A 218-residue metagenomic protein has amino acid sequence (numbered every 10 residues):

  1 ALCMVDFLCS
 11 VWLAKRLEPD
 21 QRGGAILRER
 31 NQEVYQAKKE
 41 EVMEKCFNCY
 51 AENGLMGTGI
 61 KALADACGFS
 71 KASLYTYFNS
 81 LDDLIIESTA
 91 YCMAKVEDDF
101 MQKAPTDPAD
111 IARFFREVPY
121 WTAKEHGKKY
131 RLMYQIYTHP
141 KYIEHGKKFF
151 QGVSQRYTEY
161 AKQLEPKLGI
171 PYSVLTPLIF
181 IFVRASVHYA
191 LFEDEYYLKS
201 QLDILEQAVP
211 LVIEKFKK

Functional and structural regions predicted by a protein language model:
A1-A37, K218: N-terminal intrinsically disordered/low-complexity leader segments
E41, K45, C49-D83, E87: Helix-turn-helix
E41, K45-E52, D99, K103 (+3 more regions): Solvent-exposed, amphipathic alpha-helical segments
E87, F100-E125, Y172, T176-I179 (+1 more regions): Hydrophobic alpha-helical connector segments
A90-E97: Short, basic, alpha-helical segments at the C-terminal edge of helix-turn-helix-like DNA-binding modules
E97, K141-G169, S173-P177, D203 (+1 more regions): Amphipathic alpha-helical packing segments from all-alpha helical-bundle domains
Y120-E159, F192: Short secondary-structure transition hinges
W121, Q135, T176-K199, P210-K218: Amphipathic C-terminal alpha-helical segment
